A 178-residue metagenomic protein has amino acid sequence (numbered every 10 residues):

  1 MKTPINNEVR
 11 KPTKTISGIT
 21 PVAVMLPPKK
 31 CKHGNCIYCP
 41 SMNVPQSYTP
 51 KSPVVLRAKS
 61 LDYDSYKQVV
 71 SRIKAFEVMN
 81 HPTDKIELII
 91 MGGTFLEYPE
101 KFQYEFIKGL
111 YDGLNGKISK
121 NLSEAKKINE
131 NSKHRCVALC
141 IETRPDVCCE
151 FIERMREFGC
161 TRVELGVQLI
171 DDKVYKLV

Functional and structural regions predicted by a protein language model:
M1-N35, N43-V70, K74-F76, N80-P82 (+1 more regions): N-terminal [4Fe-4S]-dependent radical SAM core
P40: Cys/His-coordinated zinc-binding microdomains
K51-K67, L88, G92-V178: Conserved non-cysteine loop/helix-boundary elements of the Radical SAM core domain that shape
